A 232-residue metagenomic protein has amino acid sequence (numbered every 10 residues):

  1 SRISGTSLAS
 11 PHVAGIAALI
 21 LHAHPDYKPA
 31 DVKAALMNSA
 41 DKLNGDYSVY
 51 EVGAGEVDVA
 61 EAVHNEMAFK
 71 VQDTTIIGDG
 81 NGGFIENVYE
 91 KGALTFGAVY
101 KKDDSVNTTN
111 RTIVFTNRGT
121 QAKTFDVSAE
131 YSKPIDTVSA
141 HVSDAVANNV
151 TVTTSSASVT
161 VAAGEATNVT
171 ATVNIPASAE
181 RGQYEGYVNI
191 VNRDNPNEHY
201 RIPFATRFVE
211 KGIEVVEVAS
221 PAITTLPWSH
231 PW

Functional and structural regions predicted by a protein language model:
S1-Y47, S178-R181: Hydrolase catalytic cores
V59-T120, P221-W232: Beta-sheet-dominated interaction scaffolds and their linkers
D104, F115-A122, S132, S178 (+1 more regions): Short solvent-exposed strand-capping/beta-turn motif centered on an Asx-Ser/Thr pair
S105-T112, T167-V169, S178-Y187: Short, solvent-exposed loop/turn segments enriched in Ser/Thr/Gly
G119-A147: Short acidic, flexible loop segments centered on an aromatic residue
V142-A177: Intrinsically disordered, low-complexity Pro/Gly/Ser/Thr-rich segments with frequent PxxP/GP/PP motifs and embedded
P176-E214: Terminal connector regions
T206-H230: Low-complexity, Pro/Ser/Thr- and charge-rich linker/hinge segments at domain boundaries
